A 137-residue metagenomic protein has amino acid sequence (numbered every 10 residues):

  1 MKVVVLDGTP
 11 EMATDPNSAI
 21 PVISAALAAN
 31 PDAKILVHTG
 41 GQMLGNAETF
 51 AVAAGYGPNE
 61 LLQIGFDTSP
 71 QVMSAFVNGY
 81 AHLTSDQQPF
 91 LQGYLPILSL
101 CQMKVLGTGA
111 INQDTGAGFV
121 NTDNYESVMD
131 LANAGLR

Functional and structural regions predicted by a protein language model:
M1-R137: A residue-level marker of the well-folded mature domains of exported/periplasmic proteins
